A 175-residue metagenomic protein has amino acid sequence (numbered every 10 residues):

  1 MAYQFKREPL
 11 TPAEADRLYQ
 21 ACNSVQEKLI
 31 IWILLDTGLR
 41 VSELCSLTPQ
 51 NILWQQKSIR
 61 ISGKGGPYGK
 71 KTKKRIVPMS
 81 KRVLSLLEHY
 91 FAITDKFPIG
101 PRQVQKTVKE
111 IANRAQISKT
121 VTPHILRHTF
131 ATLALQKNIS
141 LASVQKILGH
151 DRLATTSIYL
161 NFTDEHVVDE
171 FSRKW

Functional and structural regions predicted by a protein language model:
M1-D16, G69-K81, T94: DNA breakage-rejoining catalytic core of tyrosine-based enzymes
Q4, L34-Q56: Short, charged phosphate-coordinating catalytic segments
T11, A15, Q26-K28, P101 (+2 more regions): Short, leucine-enriched amphipathic alpha-helices that occur as contiguous helical runs
P12-V41: Basic, Lys/Arg- and aromatic-enriched nucleic-acid-binding interface segment
E43-L44, T120-V121, A131, N138-R152 (+1 more regions): Active-site-proximal segment of tyrosine recombinases
S46-S85: Conserved tyrosine-mediated DNA breakage-rejoining catalytic core shared by Y-recombinases
S80-S118: Active-site/catalytic core of tyrosine-dependent DNA strand-transfer enzymes
L148, L153-R173: Catalytic-site neighborhood detector that most strongly recognizes the C-terminal catalytic loop/helix of tyrosine
